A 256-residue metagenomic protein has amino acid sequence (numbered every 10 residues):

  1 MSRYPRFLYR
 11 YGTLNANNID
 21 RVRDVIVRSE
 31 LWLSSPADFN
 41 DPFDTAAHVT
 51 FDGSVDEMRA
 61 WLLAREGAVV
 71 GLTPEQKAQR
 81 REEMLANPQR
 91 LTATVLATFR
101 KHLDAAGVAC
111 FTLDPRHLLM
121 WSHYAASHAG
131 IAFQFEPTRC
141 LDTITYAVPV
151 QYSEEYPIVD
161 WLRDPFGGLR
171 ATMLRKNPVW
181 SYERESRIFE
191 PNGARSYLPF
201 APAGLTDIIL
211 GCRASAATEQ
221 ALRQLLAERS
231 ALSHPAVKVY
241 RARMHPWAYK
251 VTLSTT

Functional and structural regions predicted by a protein language model:
M1-T256: Partner-binding and oligomerization surfaces adjacent to conserved cores of proteins that assemble macromolecular
